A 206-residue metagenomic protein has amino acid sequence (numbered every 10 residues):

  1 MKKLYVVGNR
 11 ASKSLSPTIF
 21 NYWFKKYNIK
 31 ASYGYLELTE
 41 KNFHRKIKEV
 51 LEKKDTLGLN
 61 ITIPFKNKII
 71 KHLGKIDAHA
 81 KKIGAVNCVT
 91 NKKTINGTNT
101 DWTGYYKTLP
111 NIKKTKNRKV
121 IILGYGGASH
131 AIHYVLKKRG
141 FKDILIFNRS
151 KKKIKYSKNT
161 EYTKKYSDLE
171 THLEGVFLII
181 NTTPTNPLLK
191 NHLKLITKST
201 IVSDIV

Functional and structural regions predicted by a protein language model:
M1, K116-K119, S199: Phosphate-coordination loops involved in phosphoryl transfer and adenosine-cofactor binding
K2-I112: Phosphate/diphosphate ligand-binding glycine-rich loop within oxidoreductases
G8, N99-W102, L109, K113-F141 (+1 more regions): Glycine-rich adenosine-cofactor-binding loop
K30-G34, T94, D143, E161-Y162 (+1 more regions): Conserved beta-strand segments of alpha/beta enzyme cores
F43, K68, K151-S157, L188-K190: Short, charged/polar "capping" segments at the starts of alpha-helices and the immediately preceding loops
I61-K68, G126-G127, P184-P187: Short glycine-rich anion-binding loops that position phosphate/pyrophosphate groups of nucleotides and phosphorylated
V89-N91, F141-K142, T197-T200: A short helix->loop->beta-strand "cap" motif at the edges of active sites that frequently abuts
K158-V206: Rossmann-like adenosine-cofactor binding region
